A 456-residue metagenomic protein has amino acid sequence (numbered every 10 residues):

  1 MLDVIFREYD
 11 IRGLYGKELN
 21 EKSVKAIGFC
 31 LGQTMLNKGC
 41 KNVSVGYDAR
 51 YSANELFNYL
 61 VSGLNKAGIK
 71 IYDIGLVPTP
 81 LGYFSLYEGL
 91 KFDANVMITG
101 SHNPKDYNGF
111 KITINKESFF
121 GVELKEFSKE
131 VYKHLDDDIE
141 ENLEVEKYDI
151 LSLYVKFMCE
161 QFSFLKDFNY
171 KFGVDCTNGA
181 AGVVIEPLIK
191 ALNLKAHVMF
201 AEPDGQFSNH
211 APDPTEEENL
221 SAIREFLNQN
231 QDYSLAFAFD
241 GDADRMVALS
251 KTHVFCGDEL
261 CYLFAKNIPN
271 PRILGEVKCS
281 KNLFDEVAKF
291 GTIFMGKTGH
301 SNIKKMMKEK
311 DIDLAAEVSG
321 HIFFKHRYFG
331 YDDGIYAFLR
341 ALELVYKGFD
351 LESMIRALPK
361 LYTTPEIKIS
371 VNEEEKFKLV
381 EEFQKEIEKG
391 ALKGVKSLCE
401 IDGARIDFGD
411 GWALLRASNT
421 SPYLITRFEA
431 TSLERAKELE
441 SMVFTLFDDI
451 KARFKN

Functional and structural regions predicted by a protein language model:
M1-A67, E144-Y170: An N-terminal, well-structured beta->alpha segment
C40-D48, K171-G173, R272-V277, D313: Short glycine-rich phosphate-binding loop at a beta-alpha junction
N42-Y107, L188-A248: N-terminal small/polar loop signature for handling phosphorylated ligands or for N-terminal nucleophile
F92-K105, L227-V254, F294, H300-D333: Glycine-rich phosphate-binding loop
K105-D106, I112-V122, E126-K129, A222-T292: Replace "Mg2+/Mn2+-dependent" with "divalent metal-dependent
N108-Q229: Gly/Ser/Thr-enriched, mixed-charge loops and adjacent short helices that form phosphate/oxyanion-binding elements
N270-R427, L433-N456: Phosphate-binding and adjacent anionic-ligand microenvironments
